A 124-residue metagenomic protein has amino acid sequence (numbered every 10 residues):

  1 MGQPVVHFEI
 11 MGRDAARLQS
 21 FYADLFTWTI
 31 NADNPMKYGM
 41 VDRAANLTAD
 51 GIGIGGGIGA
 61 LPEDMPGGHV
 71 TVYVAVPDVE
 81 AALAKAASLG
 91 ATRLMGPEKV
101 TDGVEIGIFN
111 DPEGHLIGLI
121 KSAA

Functional and structural regions predicted by a protein language model:
G2, E9-G53: Core segments of cupin and vicinal oxygen chelate
V5-R13, L61-K85, E105-N110: Vicinal oxygen chelate
I10, D33, L83, L89-A124: Vicinal oxygen chelate
L18-Y22, A86, G114: Conserved active-site tyrosine of GNAT-family acetyltransferases
N46, E63-D64, E98-K99: Short polar/acidic secondary-structure junctions
